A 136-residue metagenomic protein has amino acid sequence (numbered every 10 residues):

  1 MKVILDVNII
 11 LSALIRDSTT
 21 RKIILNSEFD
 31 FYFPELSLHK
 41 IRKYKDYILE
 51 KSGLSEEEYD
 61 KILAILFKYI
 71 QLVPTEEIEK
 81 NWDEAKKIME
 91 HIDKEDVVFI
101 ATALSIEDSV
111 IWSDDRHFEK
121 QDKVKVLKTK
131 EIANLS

Functional and structural regions predicted by a protein language model:
M1-E35: Short, well-structured N-terminal submotif of metal-dependent ribonuclease cores
I10, S37, F99, H117-F118: Alpha-helix capping/helix-boundary segments
N26-E28, E35-E84: PIN-domain endoribonuclease scaffold, especially VapC-family toxins
P34, E95, D114: Replace "coordinates the UDP/GDP/TDP-sugar" with "coordinates nucleotide-activated sugar donors
L38, L104-S136: Acidic, PIN/NYN-like endoribonuclease modules and their adjacent C-terminal/linker elements
Q71-V110: Active-site neighborhoods of divalent-metal-dependent phosphate/nucleic-acid chemistry enzymes
